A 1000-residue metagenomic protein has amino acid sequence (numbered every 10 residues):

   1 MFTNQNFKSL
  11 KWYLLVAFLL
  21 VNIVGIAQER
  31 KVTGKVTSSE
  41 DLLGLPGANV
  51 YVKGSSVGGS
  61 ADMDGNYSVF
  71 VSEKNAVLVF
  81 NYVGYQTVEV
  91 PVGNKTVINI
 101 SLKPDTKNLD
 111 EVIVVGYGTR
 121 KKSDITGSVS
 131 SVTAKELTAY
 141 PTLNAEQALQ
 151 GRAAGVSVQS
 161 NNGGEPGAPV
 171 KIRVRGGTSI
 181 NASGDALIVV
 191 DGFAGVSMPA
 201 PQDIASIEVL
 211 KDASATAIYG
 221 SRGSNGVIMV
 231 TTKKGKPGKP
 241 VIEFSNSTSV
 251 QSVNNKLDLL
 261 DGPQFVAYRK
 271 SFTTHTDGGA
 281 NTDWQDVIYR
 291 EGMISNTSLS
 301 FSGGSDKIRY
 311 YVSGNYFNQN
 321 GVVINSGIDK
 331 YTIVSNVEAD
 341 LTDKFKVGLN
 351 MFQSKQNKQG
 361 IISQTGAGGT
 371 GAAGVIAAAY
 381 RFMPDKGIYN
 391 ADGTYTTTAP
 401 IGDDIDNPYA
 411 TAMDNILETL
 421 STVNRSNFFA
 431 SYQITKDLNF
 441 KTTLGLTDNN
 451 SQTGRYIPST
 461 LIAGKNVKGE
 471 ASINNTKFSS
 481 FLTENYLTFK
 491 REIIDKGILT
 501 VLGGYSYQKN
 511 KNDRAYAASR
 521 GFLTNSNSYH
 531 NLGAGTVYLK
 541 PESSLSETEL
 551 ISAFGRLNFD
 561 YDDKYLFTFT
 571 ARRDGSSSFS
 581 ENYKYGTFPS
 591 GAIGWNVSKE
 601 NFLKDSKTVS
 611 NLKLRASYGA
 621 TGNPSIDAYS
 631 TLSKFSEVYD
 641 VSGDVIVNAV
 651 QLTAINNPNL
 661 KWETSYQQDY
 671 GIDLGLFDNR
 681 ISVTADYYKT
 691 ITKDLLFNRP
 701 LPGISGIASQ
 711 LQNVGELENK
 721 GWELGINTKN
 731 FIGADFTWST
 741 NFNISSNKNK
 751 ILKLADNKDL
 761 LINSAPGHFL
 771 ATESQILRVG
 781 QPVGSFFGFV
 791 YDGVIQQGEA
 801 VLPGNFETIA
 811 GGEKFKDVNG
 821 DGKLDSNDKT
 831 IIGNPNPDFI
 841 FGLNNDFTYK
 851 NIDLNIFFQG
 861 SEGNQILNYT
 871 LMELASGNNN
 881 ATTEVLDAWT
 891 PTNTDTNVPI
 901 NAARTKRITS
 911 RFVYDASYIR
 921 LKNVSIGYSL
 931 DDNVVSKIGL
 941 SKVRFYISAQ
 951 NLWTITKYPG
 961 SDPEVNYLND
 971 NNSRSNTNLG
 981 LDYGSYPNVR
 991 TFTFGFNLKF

Functional and structural regions predicted by a protein language model:
M1-V334, A339-S354, A367-G369, T397 (+13 more regions): Short, small/polar-rich motifs associated with maturation and membrane association, primarily at protein termini
S123, E165, K236-N281, G321-I324 (+12 more regions): Surface-exposed loop/interface segments of Gram-negative outer-membrane beta-barrel transport/assembly proteins
T232-K234, G303-S305, A339-D340, A430-Y432 (+15 more regions): Residue-level signature of outer-membrane beta-barrel architecture
I328-D340, K584-G594, S941-W953: Short secondary-structure subsegments characteristic of cysteine-rich extracellular domains
G591, A616, L724, F742 (+4 more regions): Hydrophobic, well-ordered secondary-structure elements that form the walls of internal hydrophobic environments
G591-G594, E723-G725, N988-F1000: Outer-membrane beta-barrel "beta-signal"
D669-D673: Glycine-centered tight-turn and secondary-structure capping sites
P835-L867: Glycine-rich, aromatic-lined ligand/substrate-binding cores of catalytic and carbohydrate-binding domains
